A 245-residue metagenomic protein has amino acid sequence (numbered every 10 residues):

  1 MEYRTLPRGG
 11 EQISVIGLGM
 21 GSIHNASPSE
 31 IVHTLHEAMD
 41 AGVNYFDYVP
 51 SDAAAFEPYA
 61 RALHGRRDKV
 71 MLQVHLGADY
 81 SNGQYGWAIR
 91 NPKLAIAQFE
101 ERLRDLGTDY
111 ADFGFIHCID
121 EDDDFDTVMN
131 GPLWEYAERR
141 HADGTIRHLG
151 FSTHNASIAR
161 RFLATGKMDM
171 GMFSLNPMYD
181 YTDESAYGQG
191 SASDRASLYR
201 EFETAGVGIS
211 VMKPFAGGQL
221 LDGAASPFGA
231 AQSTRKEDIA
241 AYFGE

Functional and structural regions predicted by a protein language model:
M1-R4, F56-P58, A97-E101, A156-S157 (+1 more regions): Alpha-helical scaffolding within the catalytic cores of extracellular/periplasmic polymer-degrading hydrolases
M1-V74, D109, Y136, A142: N-terminal binding-site loop/beta-alpha segment at the start of enzyme catalytic domains that lines or forms
S14-L18, F46-D47, V70-V74, A111-I116 (+3 more regions): Hydrophobic faces of well-ordered beta-strands that scaffold small-molecule active sites in alpha/beta enzyme cores
I16-E30, L76-I96, D122-F125, S226-E237: Active-site mouth loops of central-metabolism enzymes
N25-M39, R90-G107, T153-R161: Short, acidic/polar
V43, T108-A111, I146, M168: A structural motif
E101-D124: Active-site groove signature of glycoside hydrolases
I119-E245: Beta/alpha (TIM)-barrel catalytic core signal, keyed to glycine-rich beta->alpha loops juxtaposed to Asp/Glu that bind
